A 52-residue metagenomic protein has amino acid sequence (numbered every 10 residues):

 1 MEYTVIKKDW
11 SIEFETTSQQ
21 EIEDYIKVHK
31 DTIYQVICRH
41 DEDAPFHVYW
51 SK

Functional and structural regions predicted by a protein language model:
E2-K8: A short beta-strand micro-motif
D9-E15, K27-K52: Short, mixed-charge low-complexity intrinsically disordered segments
I22: Short amphipathic alpha-helices within nucleic acid-binding modules
